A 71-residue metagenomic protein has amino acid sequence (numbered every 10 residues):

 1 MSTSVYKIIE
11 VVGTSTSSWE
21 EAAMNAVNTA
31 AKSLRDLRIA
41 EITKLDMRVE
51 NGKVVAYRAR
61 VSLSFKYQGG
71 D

Functional and structural regions predicted by a protein language model:
M1-S2, D71: Basic/polar N-terminal segments that are highly enriched at the extreme N-terminus, encompassing both cleavable
S4-L37: Short, well-ordered alpha-helical segments
Y6, L37-A40, V54-R60: Short connector loops at helix/strand junctions that flank enzyme active sites, especially segments positioning acidic
G13-S15, K44, V61, F65-Y67: Flexible glycine-/small-residue-rich
A40-R48: Short, conserved loop-to-beta-strand elements that form functional interface hotspots
N51-D71: C-terminal structural segments of small proteins and small subunits
